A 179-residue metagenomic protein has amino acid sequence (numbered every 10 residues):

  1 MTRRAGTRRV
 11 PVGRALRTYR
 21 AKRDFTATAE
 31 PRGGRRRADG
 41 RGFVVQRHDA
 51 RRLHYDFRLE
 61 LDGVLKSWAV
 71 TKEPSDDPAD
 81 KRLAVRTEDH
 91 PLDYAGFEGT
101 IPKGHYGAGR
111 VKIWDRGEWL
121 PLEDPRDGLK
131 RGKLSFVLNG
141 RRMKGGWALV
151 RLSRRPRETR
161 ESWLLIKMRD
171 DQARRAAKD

Functional and structural regions predicted by a protein language model:
M1-D179: A charge-rich, low-complexity, intrinsically flexible signal that marks solvent-exposed coils, linkers, repeats
